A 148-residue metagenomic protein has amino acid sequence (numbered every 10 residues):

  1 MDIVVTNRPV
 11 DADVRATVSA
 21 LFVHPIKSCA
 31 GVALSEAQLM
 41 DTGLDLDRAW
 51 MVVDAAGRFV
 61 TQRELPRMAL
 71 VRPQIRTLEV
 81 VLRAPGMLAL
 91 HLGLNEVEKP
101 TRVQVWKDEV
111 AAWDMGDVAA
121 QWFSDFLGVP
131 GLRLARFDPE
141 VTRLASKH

Functional and structural regions predicted by a protein language model:
D2-H148: Electropositive, beta-rich accessory/interaction domains or terminal extensions that provide binding surfaces
